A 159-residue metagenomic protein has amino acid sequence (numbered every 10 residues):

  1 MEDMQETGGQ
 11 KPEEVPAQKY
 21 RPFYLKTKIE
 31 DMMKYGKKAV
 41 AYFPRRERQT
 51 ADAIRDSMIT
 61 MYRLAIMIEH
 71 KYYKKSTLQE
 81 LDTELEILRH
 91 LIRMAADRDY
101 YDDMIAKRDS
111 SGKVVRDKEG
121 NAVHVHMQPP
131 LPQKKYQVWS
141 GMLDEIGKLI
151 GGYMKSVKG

Functional and structural regions predicted by a protein language model:
M1-G159: Amphipathic alpha-helical assembly/interaction segments
